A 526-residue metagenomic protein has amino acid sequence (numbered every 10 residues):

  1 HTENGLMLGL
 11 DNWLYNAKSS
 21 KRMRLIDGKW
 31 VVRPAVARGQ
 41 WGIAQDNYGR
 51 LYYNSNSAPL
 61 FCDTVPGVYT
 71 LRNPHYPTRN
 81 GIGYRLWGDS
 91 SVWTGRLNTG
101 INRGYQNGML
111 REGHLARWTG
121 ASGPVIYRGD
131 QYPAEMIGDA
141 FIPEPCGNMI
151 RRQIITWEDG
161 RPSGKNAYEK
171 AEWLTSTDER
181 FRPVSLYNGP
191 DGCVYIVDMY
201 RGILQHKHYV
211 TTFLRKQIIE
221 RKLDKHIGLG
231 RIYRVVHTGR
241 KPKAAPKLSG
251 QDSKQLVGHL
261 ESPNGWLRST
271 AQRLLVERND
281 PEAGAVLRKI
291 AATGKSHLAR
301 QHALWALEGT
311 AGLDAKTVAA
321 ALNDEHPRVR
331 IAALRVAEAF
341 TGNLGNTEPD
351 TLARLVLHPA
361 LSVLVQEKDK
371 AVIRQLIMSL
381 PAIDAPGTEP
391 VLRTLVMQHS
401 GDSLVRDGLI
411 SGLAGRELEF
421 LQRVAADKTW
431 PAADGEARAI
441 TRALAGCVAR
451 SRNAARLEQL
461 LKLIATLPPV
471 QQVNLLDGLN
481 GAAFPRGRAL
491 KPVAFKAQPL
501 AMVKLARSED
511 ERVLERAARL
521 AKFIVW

Functional and structural regions predicted by a protein language model:
H1-Q255, W266-L267, L274-E277, D314: Beta-propeller domains with acidic blade repeats across secreted/periplasmic ectodomains and cytosolic WD/CNH propellers
I219-G228, V235-W526: Long, ordered, helix-rich scaffold segments
